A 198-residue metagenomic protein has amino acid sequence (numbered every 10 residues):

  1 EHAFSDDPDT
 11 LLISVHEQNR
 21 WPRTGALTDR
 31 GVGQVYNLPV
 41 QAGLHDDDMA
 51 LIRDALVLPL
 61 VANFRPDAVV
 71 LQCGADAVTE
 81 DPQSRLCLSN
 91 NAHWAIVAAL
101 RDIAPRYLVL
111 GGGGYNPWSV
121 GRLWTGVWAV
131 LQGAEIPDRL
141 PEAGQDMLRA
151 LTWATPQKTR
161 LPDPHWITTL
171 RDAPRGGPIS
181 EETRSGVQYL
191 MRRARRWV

Functional and structural regions predicted by a protein language model:
E1-V198: A general "terminal functional-core" signal
